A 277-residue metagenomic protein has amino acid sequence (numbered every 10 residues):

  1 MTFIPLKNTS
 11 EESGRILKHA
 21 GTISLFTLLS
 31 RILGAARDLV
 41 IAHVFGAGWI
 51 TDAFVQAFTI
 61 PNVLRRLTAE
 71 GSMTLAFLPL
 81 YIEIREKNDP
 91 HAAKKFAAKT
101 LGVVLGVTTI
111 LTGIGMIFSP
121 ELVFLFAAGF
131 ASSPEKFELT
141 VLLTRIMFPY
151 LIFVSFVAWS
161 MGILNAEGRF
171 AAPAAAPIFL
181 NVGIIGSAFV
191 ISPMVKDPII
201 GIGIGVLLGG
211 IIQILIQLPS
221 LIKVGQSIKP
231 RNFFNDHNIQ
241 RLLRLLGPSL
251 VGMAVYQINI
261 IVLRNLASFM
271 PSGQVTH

Functional and structural regions predicted by a protein language model:
M1-H277: Membrane-embedded alpha-helical bundles of multi-pass transporters/translocases, especially carrier/permease families
